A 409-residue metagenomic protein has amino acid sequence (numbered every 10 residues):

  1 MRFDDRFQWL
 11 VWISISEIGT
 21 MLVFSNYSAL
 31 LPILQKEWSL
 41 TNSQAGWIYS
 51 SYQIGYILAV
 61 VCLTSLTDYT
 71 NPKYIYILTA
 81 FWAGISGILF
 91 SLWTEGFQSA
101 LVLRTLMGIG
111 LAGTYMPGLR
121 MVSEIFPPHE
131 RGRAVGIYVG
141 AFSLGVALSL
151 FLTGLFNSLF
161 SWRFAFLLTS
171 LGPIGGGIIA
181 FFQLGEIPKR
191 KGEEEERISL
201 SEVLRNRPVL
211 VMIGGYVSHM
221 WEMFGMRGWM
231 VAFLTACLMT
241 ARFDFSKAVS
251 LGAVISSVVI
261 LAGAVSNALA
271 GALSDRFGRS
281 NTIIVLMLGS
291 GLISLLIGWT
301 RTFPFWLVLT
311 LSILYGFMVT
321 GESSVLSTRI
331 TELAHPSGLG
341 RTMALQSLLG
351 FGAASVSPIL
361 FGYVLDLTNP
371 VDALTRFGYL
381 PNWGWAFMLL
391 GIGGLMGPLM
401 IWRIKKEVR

Functional and structural regions predicted by a protein language model:
M1-F3, G185-G214: Juxtamembrane intracellular "pre-TM" segments in multi-pass secondary transporters
S25, Q53-V61, V146-A147, I260-A268 (+1 more regions): Residue-level signature of mid-helix packing/kink "hotspots" within the transmembrane helices of 12-pass Major
Y27-S28, L210-I260, A264, S357-P358: Extracytoplasmic gate region of multi-pass secondary transporters
L58-E95, S274: Conserved MFS/SLC helix-loop-helix module at the cytosolic interface between two early adjacent transmembrane helices
L103-A141: Cytoplasmic helix-loop-helix junction between adjacent transmembrane helices in 12-TM secondary transporters
Y138-F182: Helix-loop-helix hairpin linking two adjacent transmembrane segments in secondary transporters
F164-F181, G384-W402: Symmetry-related core transmembrane helices of the 12-TM Major Facilitator Superfamily/SLC fold
S280-L326: C-terminal transmembrane helical hairpin of 12-TM major facilitator-type secondary transporters
